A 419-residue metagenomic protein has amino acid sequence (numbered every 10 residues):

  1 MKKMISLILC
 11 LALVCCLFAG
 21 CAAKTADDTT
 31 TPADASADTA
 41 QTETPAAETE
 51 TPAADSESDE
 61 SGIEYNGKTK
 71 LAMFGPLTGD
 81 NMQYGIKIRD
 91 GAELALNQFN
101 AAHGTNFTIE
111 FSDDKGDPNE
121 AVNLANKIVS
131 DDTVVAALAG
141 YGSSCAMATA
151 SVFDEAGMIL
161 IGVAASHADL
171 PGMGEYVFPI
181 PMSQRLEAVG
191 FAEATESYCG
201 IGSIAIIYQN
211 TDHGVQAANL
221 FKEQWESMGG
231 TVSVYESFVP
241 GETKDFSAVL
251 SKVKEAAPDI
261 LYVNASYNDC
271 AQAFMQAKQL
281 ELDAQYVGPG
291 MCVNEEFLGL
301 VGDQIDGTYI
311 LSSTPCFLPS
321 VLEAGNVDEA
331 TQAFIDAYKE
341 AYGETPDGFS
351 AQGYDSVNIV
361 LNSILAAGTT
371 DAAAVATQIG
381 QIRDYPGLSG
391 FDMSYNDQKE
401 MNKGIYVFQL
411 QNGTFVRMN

Functional and structural regions predicted by a protein language model:
M4-K24: Sec-dependent N-terminal signal peptides of Gram-positive bacterial secreted proteins and lipoproteins
F18-T42: Bacterial lipoprotein signal-peptidase II cleavage site
S58-N66, A72-G91, S112-N119, Y141-G142 (+3 more regions): Extracytoplasmic "Venus flytrap"
D59, Q83-D90, Q98-P171, I180 (+3 more regions): Beta-alpha junction/loop-to-helix N-cap segments that form part of ligand/metal-binding clefts
M73, I128, D132-Y141, I161-V163 (+5 more regions): Periplasmic-binding protein-like
N123, H167-D169, V177-E281: Extracellular/periplasmic Venus flytrap/periplasmic-binding protein
A277-Q352, T414-R417: Extracellular/periplasmic periplasmic-binding protein-like sensory domains
A337-S350, L361-T414: Segments of small-molecule ligand-sensing domains
